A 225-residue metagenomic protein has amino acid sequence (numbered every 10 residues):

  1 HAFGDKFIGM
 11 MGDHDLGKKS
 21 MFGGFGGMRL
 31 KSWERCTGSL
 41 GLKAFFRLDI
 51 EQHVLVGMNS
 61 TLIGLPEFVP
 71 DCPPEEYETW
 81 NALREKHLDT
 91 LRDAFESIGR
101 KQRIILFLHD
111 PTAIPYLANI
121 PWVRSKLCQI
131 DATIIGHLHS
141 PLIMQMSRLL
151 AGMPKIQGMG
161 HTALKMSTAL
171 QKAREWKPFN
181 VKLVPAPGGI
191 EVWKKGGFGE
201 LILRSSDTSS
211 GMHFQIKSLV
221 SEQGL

Functional and structural regions predicted by a protein language model:
H1-T90, I98, R124, Q129 (+2 more regions): Extended active-site neighborhood of metal-dependent phosphoesterases/phosphodiesterases
A2-K6, K126-H139, S205-H213: Structural alpha-beta junctions
I8, R103-I105, A132: Short, Asp-centered acidic motifs that coordinate Mg2+ and/or phosphate in catalytic or ligand-binding sites
M11-M21, I63-E67, D110-L117, I134-L149 (+1 more regions): Active-site environment of divalent metal-dependent phosphoester hydrolases
L55-G57, I105-H109, I134: Structural motif
F95-I114: Short acidic, glycine-rich surface-loop motifs adjacent to enzyme active sites
A118-R124: Charged helix-capping and loop-helix junction motifs
P141-L225: Binuclear metal-dependent phosphoesterase catalytic core
